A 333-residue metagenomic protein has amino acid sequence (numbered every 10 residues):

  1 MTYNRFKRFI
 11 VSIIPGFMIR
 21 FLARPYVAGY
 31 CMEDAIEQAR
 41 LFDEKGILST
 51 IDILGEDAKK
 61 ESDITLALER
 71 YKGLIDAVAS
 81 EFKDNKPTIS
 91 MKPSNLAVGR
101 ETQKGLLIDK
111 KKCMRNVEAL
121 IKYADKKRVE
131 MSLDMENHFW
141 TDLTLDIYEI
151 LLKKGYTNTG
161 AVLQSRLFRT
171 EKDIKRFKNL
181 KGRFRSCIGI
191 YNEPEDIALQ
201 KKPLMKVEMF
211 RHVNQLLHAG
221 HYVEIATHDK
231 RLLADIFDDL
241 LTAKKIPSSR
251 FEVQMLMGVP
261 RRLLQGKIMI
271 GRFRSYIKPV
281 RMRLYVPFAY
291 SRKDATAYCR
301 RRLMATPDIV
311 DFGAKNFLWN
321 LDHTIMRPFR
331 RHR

Functional and structural regions predicted by a protein language model:
M1-R333: Positively charged, amphipathic and often flexible ligand-engagement surfaces
